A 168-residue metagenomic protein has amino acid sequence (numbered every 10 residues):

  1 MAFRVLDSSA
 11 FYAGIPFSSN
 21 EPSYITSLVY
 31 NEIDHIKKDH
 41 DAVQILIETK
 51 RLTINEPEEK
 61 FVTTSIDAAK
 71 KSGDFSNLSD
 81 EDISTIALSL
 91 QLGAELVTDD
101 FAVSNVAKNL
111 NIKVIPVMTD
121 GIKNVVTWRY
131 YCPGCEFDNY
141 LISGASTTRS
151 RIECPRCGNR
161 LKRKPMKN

Functional and structural regions predicted by a protein language model:
M1-L6, A10-I83, A87-L92, A102-N168: Feature 3881 marks metal-assisted phosphotransfer/nuclease machinery and their flanking interaction elements
L96-V97: Conserved SAM-binding loop
